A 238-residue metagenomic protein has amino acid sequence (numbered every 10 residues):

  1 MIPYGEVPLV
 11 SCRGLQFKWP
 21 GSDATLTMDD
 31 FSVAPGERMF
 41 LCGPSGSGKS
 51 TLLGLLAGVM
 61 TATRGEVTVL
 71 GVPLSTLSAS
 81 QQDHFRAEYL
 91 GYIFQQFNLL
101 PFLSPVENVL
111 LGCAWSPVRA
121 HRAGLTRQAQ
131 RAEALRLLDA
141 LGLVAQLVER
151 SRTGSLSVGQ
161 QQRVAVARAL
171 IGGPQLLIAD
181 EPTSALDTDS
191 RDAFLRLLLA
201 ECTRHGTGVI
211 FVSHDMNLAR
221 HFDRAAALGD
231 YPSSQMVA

Functional and structural regions predicted by a protein language model:
A57: Helix-to-loop junction immediately C-terminal to a conserved catalytic motif
G65-P73: Conserved ABC transporter NBD signature motif
L74-G91: ABC ATPase NBD coupling module
L103-G112: Short coil-to-helix segment of the ABC ATPase nucleotide-binding domain corresponding to the Q-loop/switch region
R152-L156, Q160: Conserved ABC ATPase signature
G173: Conserved catalytic motifs of ABC-family nucleotide-binding domains
L177-D180: Catalytic Walker B motif of ABC-type/P-loop ATPase nucleotide-binding domains
